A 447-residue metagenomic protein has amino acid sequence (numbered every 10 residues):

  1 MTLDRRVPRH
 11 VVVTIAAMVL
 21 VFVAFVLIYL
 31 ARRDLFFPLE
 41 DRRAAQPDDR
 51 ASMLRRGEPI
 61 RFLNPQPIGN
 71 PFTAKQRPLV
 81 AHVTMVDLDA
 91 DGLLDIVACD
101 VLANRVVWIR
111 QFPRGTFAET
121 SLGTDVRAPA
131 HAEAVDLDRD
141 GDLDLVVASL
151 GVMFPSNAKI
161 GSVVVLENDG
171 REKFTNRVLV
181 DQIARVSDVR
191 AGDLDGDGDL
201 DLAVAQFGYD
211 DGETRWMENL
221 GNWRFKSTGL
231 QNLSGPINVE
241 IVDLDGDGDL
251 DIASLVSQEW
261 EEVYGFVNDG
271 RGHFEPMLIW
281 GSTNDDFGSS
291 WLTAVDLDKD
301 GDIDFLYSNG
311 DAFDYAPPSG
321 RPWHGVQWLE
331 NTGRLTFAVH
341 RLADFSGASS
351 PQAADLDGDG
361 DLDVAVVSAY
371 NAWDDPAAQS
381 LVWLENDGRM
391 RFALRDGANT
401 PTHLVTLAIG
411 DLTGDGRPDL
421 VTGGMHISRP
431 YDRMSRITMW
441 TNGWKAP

Functional and structural regions predicted by a protein language model:
L3, P8-P447: Beta-propeller-forming repeat regions
